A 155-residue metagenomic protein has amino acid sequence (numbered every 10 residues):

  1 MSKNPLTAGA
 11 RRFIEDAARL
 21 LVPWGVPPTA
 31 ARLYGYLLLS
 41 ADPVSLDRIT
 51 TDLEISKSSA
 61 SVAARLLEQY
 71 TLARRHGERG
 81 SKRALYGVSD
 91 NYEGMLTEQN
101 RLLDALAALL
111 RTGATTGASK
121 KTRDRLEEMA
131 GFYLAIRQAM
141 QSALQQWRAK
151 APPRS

Functional and structural regions predicted by a protein language model:
M1-W24: N-terminal leader segment of winged-helix/HTH proteins
V22-T29, S45, E78-Q99: Short, cationic-aromatic polyanion-contact patches
R48-L53: A short acidic, leucine-rich amphipathic alpha-helix
A64-R65: Short, hydrophobic-biased segments on the C-terminal half of alpha helices that form "recognition helices"
T71: Glycine-centered, phosphate/nucleic-acid-interacting loop/turn motifs that mediate DNA/RNA or nucleotide
G117-S155: C-terminal regulatory/oligomerization modules of transcriptional regulators
